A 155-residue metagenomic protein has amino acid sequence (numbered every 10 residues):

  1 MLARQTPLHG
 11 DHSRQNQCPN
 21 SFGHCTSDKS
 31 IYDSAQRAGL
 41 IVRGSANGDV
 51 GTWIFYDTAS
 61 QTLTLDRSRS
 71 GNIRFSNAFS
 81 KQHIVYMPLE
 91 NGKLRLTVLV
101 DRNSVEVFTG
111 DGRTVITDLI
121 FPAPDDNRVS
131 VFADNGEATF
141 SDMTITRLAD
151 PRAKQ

Functional and structural regions predicted by a protein language model:
M1-Q155: Beta-rich accessory regions
